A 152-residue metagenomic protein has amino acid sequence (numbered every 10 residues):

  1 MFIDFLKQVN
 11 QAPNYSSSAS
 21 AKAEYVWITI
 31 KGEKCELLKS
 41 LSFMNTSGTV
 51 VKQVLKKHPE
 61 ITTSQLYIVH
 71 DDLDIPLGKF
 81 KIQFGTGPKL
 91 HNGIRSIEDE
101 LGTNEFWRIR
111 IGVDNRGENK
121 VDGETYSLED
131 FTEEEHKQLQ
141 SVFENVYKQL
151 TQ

Functional and structural regions predicted by a protein language model:
M1-I82, D99, E105-I109, R116-D122 (+1 more regions): Nucleotide and nucleotide-moiety/phosphate-recognizing core
K81-G87, Y126-F131: Short glycine-enriched, charge-decorated loop/helix-capping segments at active-site entrances that position
G87-R95: Gly/Ser/Thr-rich active-site loops/lids in small-molecule metabolic enzymes that frequently grip phosphoryl groups
T132-H136: Active-site oxyanion-binding pockets that recognize sulfate/phosphate
